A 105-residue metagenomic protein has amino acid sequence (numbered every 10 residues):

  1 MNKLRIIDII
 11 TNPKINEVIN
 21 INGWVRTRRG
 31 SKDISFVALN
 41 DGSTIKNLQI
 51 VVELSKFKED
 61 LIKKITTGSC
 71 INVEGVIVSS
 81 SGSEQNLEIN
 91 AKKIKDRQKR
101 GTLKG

Functional and structural regions predicted by a protein language model:
M1-G105: OB-fold and OB-like single-stranded nucleic-acid-recognition modules and their adjacent interaction interfaces
